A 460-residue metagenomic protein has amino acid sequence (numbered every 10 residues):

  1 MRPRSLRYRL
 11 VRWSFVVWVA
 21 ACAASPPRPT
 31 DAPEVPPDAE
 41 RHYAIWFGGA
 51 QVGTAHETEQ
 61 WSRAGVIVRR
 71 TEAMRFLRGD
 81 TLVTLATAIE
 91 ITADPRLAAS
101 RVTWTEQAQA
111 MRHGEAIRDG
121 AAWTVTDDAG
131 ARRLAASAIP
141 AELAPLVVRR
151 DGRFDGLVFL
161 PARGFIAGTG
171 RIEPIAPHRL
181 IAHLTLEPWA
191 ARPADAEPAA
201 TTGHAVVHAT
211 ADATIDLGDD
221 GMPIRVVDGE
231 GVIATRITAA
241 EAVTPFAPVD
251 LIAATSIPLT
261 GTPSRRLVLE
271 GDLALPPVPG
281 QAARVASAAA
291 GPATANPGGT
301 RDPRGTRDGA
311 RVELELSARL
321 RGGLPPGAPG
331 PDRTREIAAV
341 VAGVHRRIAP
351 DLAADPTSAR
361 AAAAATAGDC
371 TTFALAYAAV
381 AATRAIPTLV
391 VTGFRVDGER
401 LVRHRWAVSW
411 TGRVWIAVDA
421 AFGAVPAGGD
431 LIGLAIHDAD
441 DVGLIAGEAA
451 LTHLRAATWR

Functional and structural regions predicted by a protein language model:
M1-R9: N-terminal secretory signal peptides that target proteins for export/translocation
Y8-V16: Sec-dependent signal peptide recognition, specifically the positively charged N-region followed immediately by
A20-A21: C-terminal motif of bacterial Sec signal peptides marking the signal peptidase cleavage site
S25-G120, T126, G130, L134-A135 (+5 more regions): Acidic, serine/threonine-rich low-complexity disordered tracts
D80-L82, R333-I337, A363-A374, D397-R400 (+1 more regions): Solvent-exposed, acidic/flexible segments
P145, D308, E313-G368, A376-A378 (+3 more regions): Secondary-structure boundary elements
A211, D220, T372-H453: Hydrophobic/aromatic-rich core segments of domains that either
